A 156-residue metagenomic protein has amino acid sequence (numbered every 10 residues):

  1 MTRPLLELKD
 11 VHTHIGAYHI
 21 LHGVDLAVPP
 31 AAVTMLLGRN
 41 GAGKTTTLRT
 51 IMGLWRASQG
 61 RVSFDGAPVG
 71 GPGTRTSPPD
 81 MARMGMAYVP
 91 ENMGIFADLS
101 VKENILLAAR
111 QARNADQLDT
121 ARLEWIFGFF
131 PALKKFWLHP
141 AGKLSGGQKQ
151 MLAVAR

Functional and structural regions predicted by a protein language model:
T34, P78, L99-A121, F129-P131: ABC-type ATPase nucleotide-binding domains, specifically the catalytic core motifs of the NBD
T34-M35, Y88: Short beta-strand immediately N-terminal to the Walker A/P-loop
L37-R39: The feature captures the beta-strand-to-loop junction immediately N-terminal to the Walker
M52: Helix-to-loop junction immediately C-terminal to a conserved catalytic motif
G60-G71, M84, L118-L123: Conserved ABC transporter NBD signature motif
G73-R75, I126-G142: Conserved ABC nucleotide-binding domain
